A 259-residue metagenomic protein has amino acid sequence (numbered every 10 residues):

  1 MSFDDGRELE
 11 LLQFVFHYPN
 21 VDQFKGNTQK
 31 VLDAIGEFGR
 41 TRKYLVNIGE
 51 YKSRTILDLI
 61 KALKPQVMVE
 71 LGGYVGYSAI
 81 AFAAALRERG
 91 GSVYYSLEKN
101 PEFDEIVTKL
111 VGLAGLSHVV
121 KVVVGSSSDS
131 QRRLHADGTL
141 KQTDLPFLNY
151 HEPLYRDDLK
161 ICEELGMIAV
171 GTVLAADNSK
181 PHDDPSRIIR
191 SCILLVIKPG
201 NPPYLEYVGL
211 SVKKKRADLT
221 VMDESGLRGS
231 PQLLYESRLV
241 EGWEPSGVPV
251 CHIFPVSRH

Functional and structural regions predicted by a protein language model:
M1-Q29, R42: N-terminal auxiliary segments of SAM/dcSAM-dependent transferases
G6, E10, K30, Y77 (+4 more regions): Short alpha-helical
L12, T28, L32, S53-I56 (+4 more regions): A general structural signal for well-ordered alpha-helical segments in protein cores
I35-K43: Active-site flanking loop/helix segments enriched in acidic
Y44-R132: SAM cofactor-binding core of SAM-dependent methyltransferases, primarily the Rossmann-like beta-alpha-beta module
G73, H118-P185: Active-site segment flanking the S-adenosylmethionine/decSAM binding pocket in AdoMet-dependent transferases
A85-L86, V111-A114, G138, L165-G166 (+1 more regions): Active-site catalytic pocket residues across diverse enzymes, especially alpha/beta-hydrolases
L154-H259: C-terminal substrate-binding/active-site "lid" region of AdoMet-derived donor-dependent transferases
